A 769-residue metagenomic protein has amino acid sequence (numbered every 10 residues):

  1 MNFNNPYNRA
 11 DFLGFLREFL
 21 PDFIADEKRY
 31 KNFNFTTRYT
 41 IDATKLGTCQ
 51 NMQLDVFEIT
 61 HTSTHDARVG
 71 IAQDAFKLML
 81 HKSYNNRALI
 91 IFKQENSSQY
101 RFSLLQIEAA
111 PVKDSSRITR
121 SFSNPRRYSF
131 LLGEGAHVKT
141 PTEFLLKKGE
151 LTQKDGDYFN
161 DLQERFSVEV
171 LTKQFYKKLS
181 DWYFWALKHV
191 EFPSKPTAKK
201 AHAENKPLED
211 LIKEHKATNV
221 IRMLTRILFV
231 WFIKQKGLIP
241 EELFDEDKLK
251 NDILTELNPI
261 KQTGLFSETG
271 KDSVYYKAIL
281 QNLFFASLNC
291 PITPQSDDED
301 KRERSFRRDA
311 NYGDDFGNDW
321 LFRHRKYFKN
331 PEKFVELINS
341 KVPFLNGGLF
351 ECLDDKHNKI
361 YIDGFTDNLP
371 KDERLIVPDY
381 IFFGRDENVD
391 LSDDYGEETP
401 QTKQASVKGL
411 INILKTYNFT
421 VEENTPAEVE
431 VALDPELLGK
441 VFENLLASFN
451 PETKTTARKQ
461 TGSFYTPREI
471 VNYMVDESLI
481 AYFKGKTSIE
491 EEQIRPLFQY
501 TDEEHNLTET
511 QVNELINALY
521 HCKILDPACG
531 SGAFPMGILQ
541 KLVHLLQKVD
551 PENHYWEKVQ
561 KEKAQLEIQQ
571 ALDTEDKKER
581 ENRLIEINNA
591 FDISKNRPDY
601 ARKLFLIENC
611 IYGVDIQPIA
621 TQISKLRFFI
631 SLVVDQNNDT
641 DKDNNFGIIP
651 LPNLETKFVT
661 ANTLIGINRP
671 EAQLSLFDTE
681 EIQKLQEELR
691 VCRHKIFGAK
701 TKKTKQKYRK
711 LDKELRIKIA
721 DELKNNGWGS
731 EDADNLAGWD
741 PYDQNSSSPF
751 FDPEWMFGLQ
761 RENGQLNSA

Functional and structural regions predicted by a protein language model:
N2-K77, N85-H544, I585, C610-A620 (+4 more regions): Preference for the N-terminal adenyl/adenosyl cofactor-binding alpha/beta module
D74-K82, A88, T510, F591-R597 (+2 more regions): Metal-dependent nuclease catalytic cores in nucleic-acid-processing enzymes, especially RNase H-like/related
M79-L80, N219, E514, A601-R602 (+1 more regions): Beta-strand elements of modular eukaryotic interaction domains
E150-L151, Q235-E241, L519-H521, P535-F751 (+2 more regions): Class I S-adenosyl-L-methionine-dependent methyltransferase module
